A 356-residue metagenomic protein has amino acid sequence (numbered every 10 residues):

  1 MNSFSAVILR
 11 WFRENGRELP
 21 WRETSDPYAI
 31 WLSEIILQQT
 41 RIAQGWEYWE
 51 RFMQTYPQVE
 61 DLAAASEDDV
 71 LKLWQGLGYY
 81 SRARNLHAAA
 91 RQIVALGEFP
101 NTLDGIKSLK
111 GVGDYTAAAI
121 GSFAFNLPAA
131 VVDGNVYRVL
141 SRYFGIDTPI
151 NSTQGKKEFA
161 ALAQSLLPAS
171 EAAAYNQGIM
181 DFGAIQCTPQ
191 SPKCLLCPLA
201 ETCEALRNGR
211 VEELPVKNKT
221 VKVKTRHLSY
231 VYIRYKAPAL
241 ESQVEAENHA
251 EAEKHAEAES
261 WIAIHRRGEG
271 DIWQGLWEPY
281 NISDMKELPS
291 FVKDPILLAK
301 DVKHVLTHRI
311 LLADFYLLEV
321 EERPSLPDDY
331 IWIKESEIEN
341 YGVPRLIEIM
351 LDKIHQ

Functional and structural regions predicted by a protein language model:
M1-E18, E23, A184-Q356: Intrinsically disordered, low-complexity, charged terminal extensions of DNA damage-control enzymes
N2-L195, L199-E212, T225: Catalytic cores of DNA base-excision repair glycosylases
